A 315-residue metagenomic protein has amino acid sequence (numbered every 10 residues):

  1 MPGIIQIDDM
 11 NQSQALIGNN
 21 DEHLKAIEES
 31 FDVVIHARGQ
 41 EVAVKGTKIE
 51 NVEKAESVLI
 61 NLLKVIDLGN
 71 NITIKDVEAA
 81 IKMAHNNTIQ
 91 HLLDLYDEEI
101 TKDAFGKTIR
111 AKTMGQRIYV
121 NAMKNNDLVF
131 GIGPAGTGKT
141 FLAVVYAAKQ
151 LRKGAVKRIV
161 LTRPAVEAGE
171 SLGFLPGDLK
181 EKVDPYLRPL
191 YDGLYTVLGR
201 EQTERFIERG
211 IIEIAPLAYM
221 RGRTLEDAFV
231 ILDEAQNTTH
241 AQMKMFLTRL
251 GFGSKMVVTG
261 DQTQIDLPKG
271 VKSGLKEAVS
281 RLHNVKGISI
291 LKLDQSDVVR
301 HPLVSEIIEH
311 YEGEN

Functional and structural regions predicted by a protein language model:
M1-D9, L62-E78, S289, L293: Interdomain boundary/hinge elements
M1-I5, D97-I100, V257-V258: A short alpha-helix capping/helix-coil boundary motif
M1-S57, I66: Accessory, non-ATPase domains that flank or precede helicase/AAA+ motor cores in DNA-metabolism machines
H36-Y96: Interdomain "pre-motor" coupling segment immediately N-terminal to P-loop NTPase/helicase cores
N86-K107, A111-M114: Conserved loop-to-helix interface motifs that mediate assembly, gating, or partner/ligand docking in ancient ring
A104-L232, Q236-N315: Conserved helicase motor core of SF1/SF2 NTP-dependent helicases
